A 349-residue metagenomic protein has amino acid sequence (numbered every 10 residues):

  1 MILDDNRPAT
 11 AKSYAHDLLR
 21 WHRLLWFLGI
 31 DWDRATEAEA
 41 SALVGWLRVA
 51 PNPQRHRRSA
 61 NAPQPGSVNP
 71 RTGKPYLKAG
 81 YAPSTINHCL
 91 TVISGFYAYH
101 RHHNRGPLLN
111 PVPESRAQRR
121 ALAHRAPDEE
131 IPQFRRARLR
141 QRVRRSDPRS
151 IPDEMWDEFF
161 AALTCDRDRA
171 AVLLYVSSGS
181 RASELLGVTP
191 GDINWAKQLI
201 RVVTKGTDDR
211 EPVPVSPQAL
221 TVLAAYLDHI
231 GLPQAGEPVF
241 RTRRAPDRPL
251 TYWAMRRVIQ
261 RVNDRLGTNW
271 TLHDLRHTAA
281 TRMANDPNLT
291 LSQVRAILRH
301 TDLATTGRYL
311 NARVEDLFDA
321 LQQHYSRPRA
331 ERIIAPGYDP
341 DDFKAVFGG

Functional and structural regions predicted by a protein language model:
M1-A11, L18-D128, E158: N-terminal core-binding DNA-recognition domain of tyrosine recombinases/integrases
G106-E158, V203-G206, R241-D247: Flexible interdomain linker/hinge and immediately adjacent N-terminus of the catalytic tyrosine-recombinase domain
V143-A182: Basic, Lys/Arg- and aromatic-enriched nucleic-acid-binding interface segment
S178, S183, G187-T221: Conserved tyrosine-mediated DNA breakage-rejoining catalytic core shared by Y-recombinases
T204, L298-S326: Catalytic-site neighborhood detector that most strongly recognizes the C-terminal catalytic loop/helix of tyrosine
K205-A224, E237-V258: C-terminal catalytic core of Y-nucleophile DNA break-rejoin enzymes
V213, R256-A296, E315: Short, basic (Lys/Arg/His-rich) helix/loop patches that form interaction surfaces in the mid-to-C-terminal regions
H324-G349: C-terminal secondary-structure termini that scaffold catalytic or DNA-interacting sites
